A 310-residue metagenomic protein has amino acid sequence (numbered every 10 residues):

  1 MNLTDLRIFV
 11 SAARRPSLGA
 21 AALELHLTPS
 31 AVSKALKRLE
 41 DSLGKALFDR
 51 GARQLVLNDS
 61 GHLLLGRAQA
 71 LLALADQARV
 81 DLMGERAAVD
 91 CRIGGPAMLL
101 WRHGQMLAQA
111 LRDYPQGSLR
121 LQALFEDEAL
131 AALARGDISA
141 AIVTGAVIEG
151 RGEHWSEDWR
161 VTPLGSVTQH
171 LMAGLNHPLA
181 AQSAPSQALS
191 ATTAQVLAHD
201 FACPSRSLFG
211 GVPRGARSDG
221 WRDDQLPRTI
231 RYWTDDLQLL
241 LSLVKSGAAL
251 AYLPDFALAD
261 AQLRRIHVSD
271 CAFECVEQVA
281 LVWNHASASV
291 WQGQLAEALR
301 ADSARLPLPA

Functional and structural regions predicted by a protein language model:
V10-T28: Short helix-boundary/capping micro-motifs
S30, A88-A131, V290: N-terminal winged-helix
E40-L57: A short LG(V/I)-centered, amphipathic sequence patch enriched for acidic residue(s) preceding the LG motif
S42-L43, L64-R86, L99: Alpha-helical linker/hinge and terminal dimerization helices associated with HTH transcriptional regulators
L124-H199: Acidic, Gly/Pro-rich loop/turn segments at junctions of secondary structure
F125-E126, A134-D137, T144, S207-H267: Hydrophobic hinge/microswitch elements
L179-Q225: Secondary-structure junction motif
A248, H267-P309: A late-sequence structural motif
